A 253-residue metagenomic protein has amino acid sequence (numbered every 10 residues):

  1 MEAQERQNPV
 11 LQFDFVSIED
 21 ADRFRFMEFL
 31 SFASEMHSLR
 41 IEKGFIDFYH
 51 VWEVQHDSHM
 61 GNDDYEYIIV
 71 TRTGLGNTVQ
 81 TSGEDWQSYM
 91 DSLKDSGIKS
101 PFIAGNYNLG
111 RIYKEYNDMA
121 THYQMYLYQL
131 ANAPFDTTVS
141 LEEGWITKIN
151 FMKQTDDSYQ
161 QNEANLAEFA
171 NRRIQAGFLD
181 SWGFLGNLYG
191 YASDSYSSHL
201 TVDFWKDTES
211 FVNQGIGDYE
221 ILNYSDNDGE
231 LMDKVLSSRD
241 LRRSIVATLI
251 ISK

Functional and structural regions predicted by a protein language model:
A3-K253: Short S/T/G/P-rich N-terminal loop/turn motif that feeds into the first structured element of a domain
